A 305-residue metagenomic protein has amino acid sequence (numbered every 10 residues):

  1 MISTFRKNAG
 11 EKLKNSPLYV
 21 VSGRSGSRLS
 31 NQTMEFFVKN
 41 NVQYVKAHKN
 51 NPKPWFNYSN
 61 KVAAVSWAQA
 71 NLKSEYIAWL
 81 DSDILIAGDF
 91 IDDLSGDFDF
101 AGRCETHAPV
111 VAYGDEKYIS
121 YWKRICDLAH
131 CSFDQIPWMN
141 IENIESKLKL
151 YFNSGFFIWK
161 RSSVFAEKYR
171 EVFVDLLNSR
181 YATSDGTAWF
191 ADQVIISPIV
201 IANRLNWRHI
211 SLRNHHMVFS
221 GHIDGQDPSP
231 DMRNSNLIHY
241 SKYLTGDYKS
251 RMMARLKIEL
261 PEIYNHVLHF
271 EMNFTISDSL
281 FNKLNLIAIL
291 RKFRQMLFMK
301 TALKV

Functional and structural regions predicted by a protein language model:
M1-F56, A70-K73, I276-V305: N-terminal anchoring/stem segment of glycosyltransferases
N57-A64: Glycine-rich, basic loop-to-helix element that forms the pyrophosphate-binding segment of sugar-nucleotide handling
A64, F100, F156-I158, L237: Conserved hydrophobic/aromatic beta-strand scaffold that supports enzyme active sites
I77: Short aromatic/hydrophobic "clamp" motif used to bind/position activated sugar donors
S82-I84: Short acidic donor-binding/metal-coordinating loop in glycosyltransferase active sites
I86-D127: Conserved donor-nucleotide/metal-binding helix-loop-beta segment in metal-dependent transferases, i.e., the alpha-helix
A112, E116-K160: Extended catalytic-interface subdomain
P137-N153, V164-V305: A glycosyltransferase accessory/donor-loop signature
